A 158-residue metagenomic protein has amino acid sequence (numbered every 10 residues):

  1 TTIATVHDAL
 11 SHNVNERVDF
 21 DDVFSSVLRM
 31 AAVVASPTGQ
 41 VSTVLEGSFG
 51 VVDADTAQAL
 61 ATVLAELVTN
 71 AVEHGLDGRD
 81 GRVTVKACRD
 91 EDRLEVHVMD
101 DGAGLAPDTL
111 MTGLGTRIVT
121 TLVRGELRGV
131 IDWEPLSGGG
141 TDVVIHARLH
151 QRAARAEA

Functional and structural regions predicted by a protein language model:
T1-T5, A9, E16-V34: Short beta-to-alpha transition helix within the HATPase_c
V18, V33-V68, V72-R82: Conserved short strand/loop->alpha-helix "switch" segment adjacent to the catalytic nucleotide/phosphoryl-transfer site
D80-D92: Short beta-strand/loop element within the Bergerat-fold HATPase_c
R82, G104, L136-V144: Glycine-rich nucleotide-binding loop
R89-E91, L136-G139, L149-Q151: A short coil/beta-turn micro-motif at the C-terminal edge of the histidine kinase catalytic ATP-binding domain
D100: Acidic ATP/Mg2+-coordinating residue in the GHKL
P107-W133: ATP phosphate-binding glycine-rich loop and adjacent ATP-lid/helix-beta elements within ATP-binding kinase/ATPase
I145-A158: C-terminal end segment of the histidine kinase catalytic
